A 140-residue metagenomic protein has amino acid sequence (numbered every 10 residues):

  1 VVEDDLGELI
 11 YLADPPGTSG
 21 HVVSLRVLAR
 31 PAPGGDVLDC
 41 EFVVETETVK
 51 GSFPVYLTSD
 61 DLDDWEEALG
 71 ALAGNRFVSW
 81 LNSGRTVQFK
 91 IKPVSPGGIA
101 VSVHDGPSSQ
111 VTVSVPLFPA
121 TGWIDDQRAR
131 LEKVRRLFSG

Functional and structural regions predicted by a protein language model:
G7, G20-S24: N-terminal intrinsically disordered, cationic/polar leader segments that include organellar targeting peptides
V27-P31, A73-V94: DNA polymerase processivity clamps
A32-G74: Short, well-structured hydrophobic secondary-structure segments
P33-C40, T86-S109: Intrinsic, low-complexity N-terminal interaction/targeting segments
V43-V55, I99-P119: Intrinsically disordered, low-complexity regulatory segments enriched in Ser/Thr/Pro and charged residues
V49, A71-R76, S108-Q110, R136: Short loop/beta submotifs within extracellular cysteine-rich repeat domains
G106-G140: Mixed-charge, glycine-accented linear interaction segment located at domain edges/termini
